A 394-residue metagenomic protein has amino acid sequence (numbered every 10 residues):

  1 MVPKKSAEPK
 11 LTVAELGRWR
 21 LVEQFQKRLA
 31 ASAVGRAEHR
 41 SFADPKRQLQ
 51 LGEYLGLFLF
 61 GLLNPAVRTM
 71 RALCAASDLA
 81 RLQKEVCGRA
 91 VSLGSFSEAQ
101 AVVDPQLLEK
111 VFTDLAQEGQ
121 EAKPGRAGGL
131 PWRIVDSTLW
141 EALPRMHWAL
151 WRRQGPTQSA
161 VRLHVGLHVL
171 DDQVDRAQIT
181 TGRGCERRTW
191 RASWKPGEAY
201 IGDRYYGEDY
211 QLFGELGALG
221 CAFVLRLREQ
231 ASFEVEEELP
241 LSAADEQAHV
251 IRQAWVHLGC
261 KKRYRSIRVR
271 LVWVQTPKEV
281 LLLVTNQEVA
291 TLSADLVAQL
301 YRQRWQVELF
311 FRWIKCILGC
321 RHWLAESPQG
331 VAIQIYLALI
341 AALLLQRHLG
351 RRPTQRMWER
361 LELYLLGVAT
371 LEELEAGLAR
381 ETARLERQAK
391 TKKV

Functional and structural regions predicted by a protein language model:
M1-A72, R89, Q100-V103, K110-V111 (+3 more regions): Single, function-defining residue in the core of a domain
R68-V86: DNA-recognition alpha helix
L82, Q117, M146-R152, R183-G184: Short acidic (Asp/Glu) patches
K84, E121-A122, R152-Q154, L212-F213: Catalytic micro-motifs at enzyme active sites that drive phosphoryl/nucleotidyl and oxygen chemistry
S95-Q120: Short, basic alpha-helical nucleic acid-contact segments in DNA-binding proteins and DNA transaction factors
